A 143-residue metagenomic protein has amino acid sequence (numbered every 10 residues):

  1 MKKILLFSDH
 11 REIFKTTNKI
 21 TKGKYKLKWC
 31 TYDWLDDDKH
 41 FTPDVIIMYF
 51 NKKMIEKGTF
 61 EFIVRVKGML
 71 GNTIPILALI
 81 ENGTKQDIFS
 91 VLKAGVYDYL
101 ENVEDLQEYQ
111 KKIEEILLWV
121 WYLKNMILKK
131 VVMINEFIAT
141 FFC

Functional and structural regions predicted by a protein language model:
M1-E12, T17-T21, W29, I46-M48: Conserved acidic segment of CheY-like receiver
D9, L79-G83, V103: Conserved active-site segment of CheY-like receiver
K19-H40: A short, well-structured beta->alpha microelement
D33-W34, D38-L70, E81-N82: Conserved phosphotransfer microenvironments
E61, N82-D98: Alpha4 helix (beta4-alpha4-beta5 surface) of REC/receiver domains from two-component response regulators
E104-I113: C-terminal output helix
E114-K129: The C-terminal output helix
K129-C143: C-terminal output/effector regions of signal-responsive regulators
